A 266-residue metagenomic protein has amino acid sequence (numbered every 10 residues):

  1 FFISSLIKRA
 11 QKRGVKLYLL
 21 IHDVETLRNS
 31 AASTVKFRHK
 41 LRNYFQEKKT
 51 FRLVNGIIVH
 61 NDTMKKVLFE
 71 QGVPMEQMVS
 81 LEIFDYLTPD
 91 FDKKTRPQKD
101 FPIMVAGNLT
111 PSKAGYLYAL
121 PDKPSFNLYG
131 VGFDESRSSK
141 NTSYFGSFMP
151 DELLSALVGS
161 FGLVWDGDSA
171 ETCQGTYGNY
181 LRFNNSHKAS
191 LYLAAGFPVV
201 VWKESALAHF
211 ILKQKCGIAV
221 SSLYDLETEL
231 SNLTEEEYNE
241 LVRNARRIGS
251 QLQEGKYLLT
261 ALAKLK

Functional and structural regions predicted by a protein language model:
K8-K12, K36-G56: Membrane-proximal helix-turn-helix segments that form the acceptor-binding/catalytic region of lipid-linked
A10-S30: Active-site proximal beta-strand in glycosyltransferases
N29, T50-E76: A short, active-site helix/loop in glycosyltransferases that binds the activated sugar's phosphate group
T63, I83-F84: Carbohydrate-associated surface elements
Y86-V158: Conserved catalytic-core segment of nucleotide-activated headgroup transferases in glycan assembly
K94-R96, S221-E229, T234-K266: A charged, aromatic-enriched C-terminal amphipathic alpha-helix characteristic of glycosyltransferases across folds
L154-A195, V201-H209: Nucleotide-sugar-dependent
Q214-V220: A short acidic/histidine/glycine-rich donor-binding loop in glycosyltransferase catalytic cores
